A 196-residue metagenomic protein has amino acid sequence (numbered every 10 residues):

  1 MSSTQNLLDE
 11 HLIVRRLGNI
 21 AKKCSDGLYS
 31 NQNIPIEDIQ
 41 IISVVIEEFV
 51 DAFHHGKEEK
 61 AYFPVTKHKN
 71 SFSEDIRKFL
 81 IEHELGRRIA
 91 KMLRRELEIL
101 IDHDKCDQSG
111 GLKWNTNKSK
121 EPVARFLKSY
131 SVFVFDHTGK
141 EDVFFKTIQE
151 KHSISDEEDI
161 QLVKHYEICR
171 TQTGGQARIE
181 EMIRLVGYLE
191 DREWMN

Functional and structural regions predicted by a protein language model:
M1-A52, G56-N196: Small-residue-biased structural context
